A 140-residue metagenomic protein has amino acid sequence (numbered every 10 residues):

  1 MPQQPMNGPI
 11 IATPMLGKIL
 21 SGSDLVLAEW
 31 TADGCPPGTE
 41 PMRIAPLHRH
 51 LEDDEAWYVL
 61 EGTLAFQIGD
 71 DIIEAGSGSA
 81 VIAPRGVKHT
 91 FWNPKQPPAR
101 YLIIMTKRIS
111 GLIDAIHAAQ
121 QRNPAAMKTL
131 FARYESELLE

Functional and structural regions predicted by a protein language model:
M6-L47, D53-D54: A short glycine-rich, His/Asp/Glu-containing loop-to-beta-strand
G8-P9, D70-G86: Short acidic-glycine-tyrosine-enriched beta hairpin
L27-T31, A56, I72, A80-I82: Conserved hydrophobic/aromatic beta-strand scaffold that supports enzyme active sites
T31-A32, R49-F66, I104: Short, conserved beta-strand element in jelly-roll/cupin
R43, L47, G69, K88-N93: Soluble, non-transmembrane catalytic domains of enzymes that act on hydrophobic metabolites at membranes
A56, T63-A65, I72, K88 (+1 more regions): Structural motif
P94-E140: Double-stranded beta-helix
